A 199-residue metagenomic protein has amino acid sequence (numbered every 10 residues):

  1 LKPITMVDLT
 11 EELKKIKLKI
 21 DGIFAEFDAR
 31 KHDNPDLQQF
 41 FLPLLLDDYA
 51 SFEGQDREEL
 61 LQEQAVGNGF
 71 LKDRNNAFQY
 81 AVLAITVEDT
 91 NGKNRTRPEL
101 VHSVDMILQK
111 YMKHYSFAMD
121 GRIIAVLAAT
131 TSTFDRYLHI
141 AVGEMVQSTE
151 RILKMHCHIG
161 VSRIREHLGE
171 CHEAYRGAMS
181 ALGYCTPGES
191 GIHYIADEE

Functional and structural regions predicted by a protein language model:
I4-I140, R163-H167, C171-G183, S190-E199: Interdomain helical linkers/hinges and coiled-coil/dimerization scaffolds that transmit conformational signals
I107, E144-S148, I152, A181: Conserved short hydrophobic interaction patches
Y115-G121, Q147-I159: Catalytic core regions of nucleotide second-messenger enzymes
M155, G188-S190: Residue-level signal for beta-strand positions within conserved beta-sheet cores that form or flank
